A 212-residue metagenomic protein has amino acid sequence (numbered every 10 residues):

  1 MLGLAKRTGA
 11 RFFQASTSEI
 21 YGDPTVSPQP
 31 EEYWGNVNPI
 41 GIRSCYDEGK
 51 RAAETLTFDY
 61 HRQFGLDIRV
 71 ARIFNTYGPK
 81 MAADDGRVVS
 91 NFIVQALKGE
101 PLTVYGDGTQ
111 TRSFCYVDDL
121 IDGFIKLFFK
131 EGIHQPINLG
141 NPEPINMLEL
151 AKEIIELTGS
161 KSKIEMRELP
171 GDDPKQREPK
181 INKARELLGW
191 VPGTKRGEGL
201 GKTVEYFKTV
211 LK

Functional and structural regions predicted by a protein language model:
M1-T76, A96, D118, W190 (+2 more regions): N-terminal Rossmann-like NAD(P)+-binding domain of SDR-like oxidoreductases, especially those catalyzing
P24, R43, K80-A82, V88 (+3 more regions): Gly/Ser/Thr-rich beta-alpha loop segments that engage phosphate groups in nucleotides
P24-S27, A82-D84, L150-A151, Q176-R177: Short aromatic-enriched loop/helix-cap "lid" or pocket-rim segments at secondary-structure transitions that line
P28-E32, R87-V89, I121, E156: Glycine-rich, phosphate-binding/catalytic loops in enzymes
N38, I42-R51, A82, G86-R87 (+2 more regions): Short-chain dehydrogenase/reductase
D47, G86-S90, E178, G193: Glycine-rich phosphate-binding loop at the start of an alpha helix
N75, V94-K212: C-terminal substrate-binding subdomain of Rossmann-fold SDR/epimerase-dehydratase oxidoreductases
